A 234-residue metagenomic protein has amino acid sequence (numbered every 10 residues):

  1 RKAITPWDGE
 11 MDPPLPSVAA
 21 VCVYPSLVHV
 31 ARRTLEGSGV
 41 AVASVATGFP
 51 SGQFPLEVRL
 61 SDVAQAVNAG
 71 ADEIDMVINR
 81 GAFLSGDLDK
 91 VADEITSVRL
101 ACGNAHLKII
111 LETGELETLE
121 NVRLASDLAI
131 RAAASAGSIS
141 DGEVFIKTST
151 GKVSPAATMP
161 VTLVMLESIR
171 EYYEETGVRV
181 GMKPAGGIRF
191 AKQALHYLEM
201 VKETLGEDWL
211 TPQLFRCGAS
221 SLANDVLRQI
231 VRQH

Functional and structural regions predicted by a protein language model:
R1-P16, S26-M182, R189-S220, I230-H234: Alpha/beta enzyme core
N224: Short, mixed-charge aromatic SLiMs
L227: Terminal recognition/anchoring or ligand-binding modules at protein termini
